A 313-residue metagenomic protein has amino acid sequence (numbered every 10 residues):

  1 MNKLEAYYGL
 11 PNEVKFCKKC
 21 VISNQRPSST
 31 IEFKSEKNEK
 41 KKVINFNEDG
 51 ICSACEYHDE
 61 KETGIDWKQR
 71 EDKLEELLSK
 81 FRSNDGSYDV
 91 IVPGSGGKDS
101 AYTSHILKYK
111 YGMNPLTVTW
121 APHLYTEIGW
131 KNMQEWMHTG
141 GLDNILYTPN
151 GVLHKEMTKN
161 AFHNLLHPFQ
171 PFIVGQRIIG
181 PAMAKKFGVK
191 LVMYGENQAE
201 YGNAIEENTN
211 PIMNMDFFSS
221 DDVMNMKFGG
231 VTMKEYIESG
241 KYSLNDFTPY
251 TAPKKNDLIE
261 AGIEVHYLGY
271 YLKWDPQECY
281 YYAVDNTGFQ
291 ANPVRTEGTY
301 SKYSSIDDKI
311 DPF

Functional and structural regions predicted by a protein language model:
M1-I91, I106-F313: Nucleotide-activated chemistry modules centered on ATP-dependent adenylation/adenylyltransferase
V90-D99: Short, glycine-rich nucleotide/cofactor-binding loops
Y102-T103: Hydrophobic positions on the alpha1 helix immediately C-terminal to the Walker A/P-loop
